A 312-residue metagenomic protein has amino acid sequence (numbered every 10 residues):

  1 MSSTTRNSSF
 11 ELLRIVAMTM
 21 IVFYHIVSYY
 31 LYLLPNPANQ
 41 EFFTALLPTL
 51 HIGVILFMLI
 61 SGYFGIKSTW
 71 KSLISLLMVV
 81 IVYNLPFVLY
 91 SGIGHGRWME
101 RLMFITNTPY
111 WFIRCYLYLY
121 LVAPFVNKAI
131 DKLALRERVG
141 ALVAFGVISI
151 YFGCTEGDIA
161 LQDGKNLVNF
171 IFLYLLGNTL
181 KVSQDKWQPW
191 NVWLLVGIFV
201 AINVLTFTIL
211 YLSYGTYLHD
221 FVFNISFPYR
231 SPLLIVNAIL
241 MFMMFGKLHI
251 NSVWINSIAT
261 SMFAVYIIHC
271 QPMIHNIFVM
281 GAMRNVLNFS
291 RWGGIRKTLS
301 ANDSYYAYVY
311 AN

Functional and structural regions predicted by a protein language model:
M1-N312: Alpha-helical transmembrane segments and their immediate juxtamembrane cytosolic regions
